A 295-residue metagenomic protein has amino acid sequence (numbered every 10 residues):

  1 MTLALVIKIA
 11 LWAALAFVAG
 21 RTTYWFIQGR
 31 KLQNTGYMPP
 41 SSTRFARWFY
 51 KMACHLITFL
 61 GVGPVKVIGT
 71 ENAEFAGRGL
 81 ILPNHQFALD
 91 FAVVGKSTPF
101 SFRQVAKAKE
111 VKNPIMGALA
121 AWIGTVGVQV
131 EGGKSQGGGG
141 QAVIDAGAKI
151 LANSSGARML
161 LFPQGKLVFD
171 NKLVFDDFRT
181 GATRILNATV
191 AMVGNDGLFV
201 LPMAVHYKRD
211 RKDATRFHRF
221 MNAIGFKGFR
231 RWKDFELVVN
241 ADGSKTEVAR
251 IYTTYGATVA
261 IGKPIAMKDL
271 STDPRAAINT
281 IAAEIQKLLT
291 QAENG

Functional and structural regions predicted by a protein language model:
T2-L82, L89-V93, T98, I123-G124: Membrane-anchoring hydrophobic helices of lipid-metabolizing enzymes
M38-R47, Q136-G140, P274-A277: Residue-level preference for long, well-ordered alpha-helices that form the structural scaffold of enzyme catalytic
M52-C54, A182, I281: Generic structural signal for hydrophobic residues
F59-L60, P64-S271: Soluble catalytic domains of membrane acyltransferases
A257, D273-I285: Short, hydrophobic-biased amphipathic alpha-helical segments
Q291-G295: Extended, histidine- and acidic-residue-enriched regions that form the cofactor-binding/catalytic faces
